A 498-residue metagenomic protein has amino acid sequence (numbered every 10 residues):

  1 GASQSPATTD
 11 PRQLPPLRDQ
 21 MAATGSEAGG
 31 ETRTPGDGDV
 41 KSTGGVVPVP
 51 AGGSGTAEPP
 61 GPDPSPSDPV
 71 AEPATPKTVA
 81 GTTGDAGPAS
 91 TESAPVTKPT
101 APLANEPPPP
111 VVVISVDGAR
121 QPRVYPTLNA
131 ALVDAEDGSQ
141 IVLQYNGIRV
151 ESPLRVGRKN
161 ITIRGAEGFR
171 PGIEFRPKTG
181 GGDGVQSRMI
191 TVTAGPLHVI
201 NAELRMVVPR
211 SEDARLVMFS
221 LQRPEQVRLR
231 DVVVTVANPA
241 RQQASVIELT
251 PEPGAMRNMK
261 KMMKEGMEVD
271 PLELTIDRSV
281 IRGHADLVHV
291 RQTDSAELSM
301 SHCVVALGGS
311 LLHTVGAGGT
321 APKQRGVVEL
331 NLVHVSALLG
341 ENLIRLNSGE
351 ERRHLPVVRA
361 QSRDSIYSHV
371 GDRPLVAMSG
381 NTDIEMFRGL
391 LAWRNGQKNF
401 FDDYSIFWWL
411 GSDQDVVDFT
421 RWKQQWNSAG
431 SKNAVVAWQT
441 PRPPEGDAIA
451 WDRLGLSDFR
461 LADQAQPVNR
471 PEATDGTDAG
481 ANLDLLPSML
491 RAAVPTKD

Functional and structural regions predicted by a protein language model:
G1-A2, N201: Single-pass transmembrane signal-anchor helices and their membrane-water interface zones
A2-T97: Juxtamembrane proline-rich low-complexity "stalk" or linker regions positioned immediately after a signal peptide
Q20-E27, D134, A492, T496: Surface-exposed polar/charged interaction patches
G87-V116: N-terminal low-complexity, Pro/Thr/Ser-rich intrinsically disordered segments that act as propeptides or flexible
P102-E106, R123, M189-I190: Extended, compositionally biased accessory segments flanking or bridging domains
E106-P108, V133-D137, R155-G157, V192-T193: Flexible, charged surface loops at secondary-structure boundaries
V111-Y145: Acidic Gly/Asp/Thr-rich repetitive segments characteristic of extracellular carbohydrate-active and adhesion proteins
N129, R149-D498: Extracellular beta-rich repeat passengers
